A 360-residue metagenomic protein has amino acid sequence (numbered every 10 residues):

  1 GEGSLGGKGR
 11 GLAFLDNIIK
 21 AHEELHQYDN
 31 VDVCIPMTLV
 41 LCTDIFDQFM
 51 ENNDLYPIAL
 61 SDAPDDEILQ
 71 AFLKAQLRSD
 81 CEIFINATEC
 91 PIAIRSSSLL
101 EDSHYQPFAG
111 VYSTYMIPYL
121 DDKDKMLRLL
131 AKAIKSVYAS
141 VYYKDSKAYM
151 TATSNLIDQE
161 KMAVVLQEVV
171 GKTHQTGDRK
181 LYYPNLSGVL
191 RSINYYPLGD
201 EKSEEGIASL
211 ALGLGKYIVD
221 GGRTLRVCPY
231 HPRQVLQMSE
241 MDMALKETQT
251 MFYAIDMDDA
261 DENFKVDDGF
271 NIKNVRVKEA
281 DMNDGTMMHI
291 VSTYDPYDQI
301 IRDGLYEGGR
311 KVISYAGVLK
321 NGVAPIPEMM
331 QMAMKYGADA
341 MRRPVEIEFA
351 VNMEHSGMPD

Functional and structural regions predicted by a protein language model:
G1-Q27, D80-D360: Conserved mixed alpha/beta core segments that line enzyme active sites in large multi-domain catalysts
G1-S79: A conserved helix-loop-beta module that forms one wall/lid of the active-site cleft in ATP-utilizing catalytic domains
